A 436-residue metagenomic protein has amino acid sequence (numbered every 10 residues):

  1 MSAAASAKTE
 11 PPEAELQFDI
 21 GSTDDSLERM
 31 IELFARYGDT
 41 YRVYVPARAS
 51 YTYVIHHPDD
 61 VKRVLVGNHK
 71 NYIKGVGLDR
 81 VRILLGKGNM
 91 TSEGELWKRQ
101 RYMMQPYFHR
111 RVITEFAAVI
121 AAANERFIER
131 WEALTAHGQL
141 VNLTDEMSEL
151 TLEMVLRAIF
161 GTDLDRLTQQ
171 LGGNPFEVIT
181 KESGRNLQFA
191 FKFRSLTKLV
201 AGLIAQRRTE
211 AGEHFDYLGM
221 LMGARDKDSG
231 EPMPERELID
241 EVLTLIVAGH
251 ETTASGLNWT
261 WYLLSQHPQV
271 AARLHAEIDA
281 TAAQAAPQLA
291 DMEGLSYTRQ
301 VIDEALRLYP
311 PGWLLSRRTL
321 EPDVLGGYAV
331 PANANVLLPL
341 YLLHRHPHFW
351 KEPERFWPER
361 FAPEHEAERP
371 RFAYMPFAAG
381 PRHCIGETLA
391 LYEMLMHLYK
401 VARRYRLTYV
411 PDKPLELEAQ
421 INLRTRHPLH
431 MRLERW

Functional and structural regions predicted by a protein language model:
M1-E95, R99, A118-R130, E352 (+1 more regions): N-terminal membrane-proximal hinge/A-helix region immediately C-terminal to the signal-anchor transmembrane segment
S2-K8, I73-V81, S92, L96 (+2 more regions): Cytochrome P450 heme-thiolate monooxygenase catalytic core
D19-Y41, K198, G202, A285-G326: Conserved cytochrome P450 K-helix E-x-x-R motif and the immediately C-terminal K′/meander segment
F34-G38, N124-F127, Q170-V178, D279-Q284 (+2 more regions): Cytochrome P450 proximal C-terminal region
T252-E277, T388-R403: Cytochrome P450 catalytic-core helices
L338-E366: Conserved cytochrome P450 K-helix/beta-meander segment immediately N-terminal to the heme-binding cysteine loop
